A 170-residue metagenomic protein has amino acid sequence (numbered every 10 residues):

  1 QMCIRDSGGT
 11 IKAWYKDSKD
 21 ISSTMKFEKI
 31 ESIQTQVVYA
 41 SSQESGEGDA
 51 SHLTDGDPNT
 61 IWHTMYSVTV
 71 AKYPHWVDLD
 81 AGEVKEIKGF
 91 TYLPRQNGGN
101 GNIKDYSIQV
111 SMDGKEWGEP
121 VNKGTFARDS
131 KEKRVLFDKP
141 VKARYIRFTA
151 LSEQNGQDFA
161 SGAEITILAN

Functional and structural regions predicted by a protein language model:
M2-I4: Short, small-residue-biased leader/transition segments that mark boundaries at the very start of proteins
G8-K19: Append "Rare intracellular matches occur via the same short Y/T/C beta-strand/loop motifs
D20-K29: Edge beta-strands of extracellular beta-sandwich domains
S22-S23, A40-S45, S111: Short linear Ser/Thr-Pro motifs
E28-N59: Predominantly extracellular/luminal regions of secreted and cell-surface proteins, especially disulfide-bonded
D55-P120, D129-N170: Aromatic, loop-rich ligand-recognition surfaces of beta-strand-rich domains
G124: Extracytoplasmic
